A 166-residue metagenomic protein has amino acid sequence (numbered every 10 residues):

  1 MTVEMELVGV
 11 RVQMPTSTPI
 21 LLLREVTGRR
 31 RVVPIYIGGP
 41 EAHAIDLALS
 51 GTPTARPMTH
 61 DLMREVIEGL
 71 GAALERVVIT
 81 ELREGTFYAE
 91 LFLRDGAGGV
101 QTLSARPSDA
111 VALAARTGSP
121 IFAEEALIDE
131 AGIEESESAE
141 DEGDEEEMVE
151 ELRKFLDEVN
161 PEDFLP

Functional and structural regions predicted by a protein language model:
M1-P166: Divalent-cation
